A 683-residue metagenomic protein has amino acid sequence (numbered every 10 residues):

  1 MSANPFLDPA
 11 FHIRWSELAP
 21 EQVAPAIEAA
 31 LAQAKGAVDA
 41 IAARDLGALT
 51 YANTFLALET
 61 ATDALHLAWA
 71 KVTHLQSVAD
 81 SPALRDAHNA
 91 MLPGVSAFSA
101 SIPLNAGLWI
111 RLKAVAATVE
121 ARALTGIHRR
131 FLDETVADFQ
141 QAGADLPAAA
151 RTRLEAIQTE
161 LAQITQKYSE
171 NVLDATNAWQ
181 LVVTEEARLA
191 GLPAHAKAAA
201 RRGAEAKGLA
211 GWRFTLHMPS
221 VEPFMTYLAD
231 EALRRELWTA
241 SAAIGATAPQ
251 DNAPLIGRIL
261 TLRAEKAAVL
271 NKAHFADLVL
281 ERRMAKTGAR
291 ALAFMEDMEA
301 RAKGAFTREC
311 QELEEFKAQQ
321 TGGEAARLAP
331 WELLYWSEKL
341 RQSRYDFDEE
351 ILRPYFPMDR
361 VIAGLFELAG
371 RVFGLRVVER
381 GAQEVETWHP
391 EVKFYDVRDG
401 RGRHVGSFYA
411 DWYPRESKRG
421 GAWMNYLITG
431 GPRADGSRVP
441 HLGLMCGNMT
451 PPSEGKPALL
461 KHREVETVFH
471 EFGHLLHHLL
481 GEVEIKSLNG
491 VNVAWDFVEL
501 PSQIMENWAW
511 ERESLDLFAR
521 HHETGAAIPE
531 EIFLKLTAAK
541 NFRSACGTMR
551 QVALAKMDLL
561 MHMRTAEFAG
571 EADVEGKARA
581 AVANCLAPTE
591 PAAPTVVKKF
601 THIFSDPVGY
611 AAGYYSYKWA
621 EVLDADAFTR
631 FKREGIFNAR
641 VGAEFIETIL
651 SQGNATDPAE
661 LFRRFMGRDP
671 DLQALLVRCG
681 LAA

Functional and structural regions predicted by a protein language model:
M1-L192, F631: N-terminal helix-rich structural modules
M1-P25, A29, A190-G191, G211-R213 (+10 more regions): C-terminal, non-catalytic "cap/extension" segments appended to globular domains
L7-Q22, V72-M91, K113-A156, T215-P254 (+6 more regions): Short His/Asp/Glu-rich catalytic/ion-coordination signatures at enzyme active sites or charged loops
A30-A37, A61-A64, A68, L262 (+6 more regions): Amphipathic, well-ordered alpha-helical segments in soluble domains
F131-L132, E160-Q163, E170, D174-T215 (+8 more regions): Active-site-proximal, well-structured secondary-structure segments within enzyme catalytic domains
M225-Y227, R419-G421, G455-L459, S514-L515 (+2 more regions): Short conserved micro-motifs at the rims of enzyme active sites and ligand-binding pockets
N252-A264, V439-M445, V483, Q652-N654: Short, hydrophobic/aliphatic alpha-helical segments
T450-F469: Short pre-active-site segment immediately N-terminal to the catalytic Zn-binding motif
